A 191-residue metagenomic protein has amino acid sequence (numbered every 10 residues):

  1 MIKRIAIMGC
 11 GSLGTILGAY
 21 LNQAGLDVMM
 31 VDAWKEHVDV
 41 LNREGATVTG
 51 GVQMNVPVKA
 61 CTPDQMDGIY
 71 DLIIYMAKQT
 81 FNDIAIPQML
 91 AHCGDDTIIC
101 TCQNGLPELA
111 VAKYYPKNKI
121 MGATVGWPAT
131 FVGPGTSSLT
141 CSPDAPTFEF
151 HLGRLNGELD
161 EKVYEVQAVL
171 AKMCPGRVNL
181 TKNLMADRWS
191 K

Functional and structural regions predicted by a protein language model:
M1-T49: NAD(P)+-binding Rossmann beta1-loop-alpha1 motif at the extreme N-terminus of oxidoreductases
I2-R4, D71, N118, F148: Nucleotide donor/acceptor-binding cores
I5, D27-V28, I120, G176-V178: Hydrophobic anchor at the start of a short beta-strand that flanks the dinucleotide cofactor-binding loop
I7, V31, Y75, T101-C102 (+1 more regions): Active-site-adjacent beta-strand anchor residues
A33, Q103-G105, A123-V125, L155 (+1 more regions): Fold-independent oxyanion-binding glycine-rich loops and adjacent beta-strand/coil segments at enzyme active sites
E36-V40, E108-A110, D160-K162: Short, charged/polar "capping" segments at the starts of alpha-helices and the immediately preceding loops
Q53-S138: Rossmann-like NAD(P)(H) cofactor-binding subdomain of soluble oxidoreductases
A91-H92, Y114-K117, P134-K191: Internal alpha-helical scaffold of NAD(P)-dependent oxidoreductase catalytic cores
